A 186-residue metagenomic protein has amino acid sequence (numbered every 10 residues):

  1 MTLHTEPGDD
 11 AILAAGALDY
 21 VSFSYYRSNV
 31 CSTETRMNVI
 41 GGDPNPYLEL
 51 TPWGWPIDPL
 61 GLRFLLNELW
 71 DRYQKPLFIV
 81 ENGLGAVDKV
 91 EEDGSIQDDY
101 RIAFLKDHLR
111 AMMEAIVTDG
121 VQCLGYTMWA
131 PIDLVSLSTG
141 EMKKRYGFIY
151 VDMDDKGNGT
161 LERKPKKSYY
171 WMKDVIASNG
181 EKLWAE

Functional and structural regions predicted by a protein language model:
M1-E186: Non-catalytic scaffold segments within catalytic domains of secreted glycoside hydrolases
